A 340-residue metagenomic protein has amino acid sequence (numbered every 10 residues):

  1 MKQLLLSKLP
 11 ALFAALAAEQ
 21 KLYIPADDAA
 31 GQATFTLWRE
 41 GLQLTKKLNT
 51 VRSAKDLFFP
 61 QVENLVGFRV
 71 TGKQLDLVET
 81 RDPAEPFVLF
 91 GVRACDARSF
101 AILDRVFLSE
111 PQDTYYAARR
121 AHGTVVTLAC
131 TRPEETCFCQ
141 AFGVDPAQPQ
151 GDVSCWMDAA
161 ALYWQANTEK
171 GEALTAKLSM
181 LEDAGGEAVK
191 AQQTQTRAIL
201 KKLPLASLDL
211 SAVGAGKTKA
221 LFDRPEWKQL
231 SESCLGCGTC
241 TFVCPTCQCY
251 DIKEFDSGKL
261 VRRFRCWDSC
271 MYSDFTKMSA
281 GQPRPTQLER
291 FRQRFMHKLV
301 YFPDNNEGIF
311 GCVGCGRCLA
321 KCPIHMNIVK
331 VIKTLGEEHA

Functional and structural regions predicted by a protein language model:
M1-K217: Iron-sulfur-associated redox domains of electron-transfer enzymes in respiratory and anaerobic energy metabolism
R93, G238, F242, A320: Short alpha-helical basic/polar micro-motif
F100, P245-C249, P323: Active-site-flanking alpha-helical
L210-E232, Y250-A340: Ferredoxin-type iron-sulfur electron-transfer modules in oxidoreductases and energy-metabolism complexes
S231-D251: Basic (Lys/Arg-enriched) interaction patch that binds polyanionic ligands
